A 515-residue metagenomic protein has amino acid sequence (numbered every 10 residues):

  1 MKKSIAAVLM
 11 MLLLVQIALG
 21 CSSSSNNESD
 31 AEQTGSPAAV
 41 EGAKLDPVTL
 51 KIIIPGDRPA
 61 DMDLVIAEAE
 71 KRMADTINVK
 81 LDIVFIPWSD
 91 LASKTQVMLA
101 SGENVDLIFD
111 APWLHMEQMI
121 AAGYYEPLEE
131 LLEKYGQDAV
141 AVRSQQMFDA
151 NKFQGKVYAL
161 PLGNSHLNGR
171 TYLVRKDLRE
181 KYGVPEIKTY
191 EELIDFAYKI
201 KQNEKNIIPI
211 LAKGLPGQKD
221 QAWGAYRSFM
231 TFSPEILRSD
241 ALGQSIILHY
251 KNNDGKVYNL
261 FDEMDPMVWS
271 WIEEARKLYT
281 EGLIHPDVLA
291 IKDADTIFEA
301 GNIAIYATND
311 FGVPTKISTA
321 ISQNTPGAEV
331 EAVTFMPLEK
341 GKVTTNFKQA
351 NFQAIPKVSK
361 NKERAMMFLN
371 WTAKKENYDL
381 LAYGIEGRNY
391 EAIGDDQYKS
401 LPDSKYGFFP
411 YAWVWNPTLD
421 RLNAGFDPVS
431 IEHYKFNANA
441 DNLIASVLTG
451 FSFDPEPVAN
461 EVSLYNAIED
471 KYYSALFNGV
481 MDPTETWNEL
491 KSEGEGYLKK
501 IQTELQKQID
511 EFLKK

Functional and structural regions predicted by a protein language model:
M1-S4: Positively charged n-region of N-terminal signal peptides that target proteins for export
L9-L13, C21-K515: Extracytoplasmic/secretory soluble proteins
